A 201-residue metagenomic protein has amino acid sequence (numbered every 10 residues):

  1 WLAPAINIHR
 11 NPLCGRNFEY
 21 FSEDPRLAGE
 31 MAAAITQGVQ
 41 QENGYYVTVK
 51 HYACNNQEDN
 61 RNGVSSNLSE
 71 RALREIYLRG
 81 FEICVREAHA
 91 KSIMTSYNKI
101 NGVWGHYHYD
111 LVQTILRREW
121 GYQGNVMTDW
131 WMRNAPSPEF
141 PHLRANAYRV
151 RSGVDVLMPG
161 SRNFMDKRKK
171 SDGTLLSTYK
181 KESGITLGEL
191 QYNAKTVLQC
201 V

Functional and structural regions predicted by a protein language model:
W1-V201: Glycoside hydrolase catalytic-domain context in secreted enzymes
